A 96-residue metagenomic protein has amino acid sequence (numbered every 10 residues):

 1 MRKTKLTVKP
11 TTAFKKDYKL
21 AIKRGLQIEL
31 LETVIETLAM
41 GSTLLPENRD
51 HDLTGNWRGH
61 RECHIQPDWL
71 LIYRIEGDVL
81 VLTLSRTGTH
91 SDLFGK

Functional and structural regions predicted by a protein language model:
M1-P67, E76-T83, T87, S91-K96: Basic, Lys/Arg-enriched alpha-helical interface segments
